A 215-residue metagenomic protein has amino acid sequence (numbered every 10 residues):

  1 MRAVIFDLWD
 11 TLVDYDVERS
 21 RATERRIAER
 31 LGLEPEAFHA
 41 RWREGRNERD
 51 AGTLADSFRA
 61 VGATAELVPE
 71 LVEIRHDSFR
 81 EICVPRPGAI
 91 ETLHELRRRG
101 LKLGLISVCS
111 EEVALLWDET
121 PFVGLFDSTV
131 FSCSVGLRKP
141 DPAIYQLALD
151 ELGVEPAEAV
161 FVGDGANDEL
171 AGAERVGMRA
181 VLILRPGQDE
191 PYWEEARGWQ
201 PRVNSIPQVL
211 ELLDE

Functional and structural regions predicted by a protein language model:
M1-H94, R98-R99, L115: N-terminal helical cap/lid subdomain that shapes the substrate entry/recognition surface in HAD-like hydrolases
M1-V4, V17, A60, V68-P69 (+3 more regions): Asp-based, Mg2+/Mn2+-dependent phosphohydrolase catalytic module
